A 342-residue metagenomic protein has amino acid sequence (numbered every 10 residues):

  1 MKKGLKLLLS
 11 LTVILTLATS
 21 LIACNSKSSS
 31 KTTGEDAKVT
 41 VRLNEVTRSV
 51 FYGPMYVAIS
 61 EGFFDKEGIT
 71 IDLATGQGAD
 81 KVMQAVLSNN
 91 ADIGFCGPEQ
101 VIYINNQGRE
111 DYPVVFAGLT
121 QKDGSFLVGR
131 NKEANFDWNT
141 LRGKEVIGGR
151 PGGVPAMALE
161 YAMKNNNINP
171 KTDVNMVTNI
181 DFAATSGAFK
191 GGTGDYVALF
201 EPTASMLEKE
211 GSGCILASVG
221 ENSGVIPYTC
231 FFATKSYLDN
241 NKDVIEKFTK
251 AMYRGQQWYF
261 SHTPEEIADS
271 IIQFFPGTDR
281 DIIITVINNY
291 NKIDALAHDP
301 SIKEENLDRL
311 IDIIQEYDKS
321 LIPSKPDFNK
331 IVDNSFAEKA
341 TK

Functional and structural regions predicted by a protein language model:
M1-T40, K339-K342: Short, low-complexity disordered leader/linker segments with a strong preference for bacterial N-terminal type II
T32-K171, N175-N179, D195-E201, S212 (+2 more regions): Short, glycine-/small- and polar/acidic-enriched structural segments that line small-molecule recognition paths
Y52, M83, P98-V101, G124 (+13 more regions): Extracytoplasmic/secreted envelope proteins and their assembly/folding machinery, especially bacterial periplasmic
V57, F63, A162, M206 (+2 more regions): Residues within well-ordered alpha helices
Q100, D181-F275: Pocket-lining segment of extracytoplasmic ligand-binding domains
N165-N166, E210, F274, Y317: Alpha-helical structural context
D239-I322: Secondary-structure end/capping motifs
D308-K342: Conserved C-terminal helix/tail region of periplasmic/extracytoplasmic solute-binding proteins
